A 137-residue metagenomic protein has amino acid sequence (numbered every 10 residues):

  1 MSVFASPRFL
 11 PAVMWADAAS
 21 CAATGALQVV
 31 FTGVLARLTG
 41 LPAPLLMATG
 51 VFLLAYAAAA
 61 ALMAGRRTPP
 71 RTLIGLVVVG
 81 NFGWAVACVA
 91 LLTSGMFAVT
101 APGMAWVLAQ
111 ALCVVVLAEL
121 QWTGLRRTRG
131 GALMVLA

Functional and structural regions predicted by a protein language model:
M1-A5, R126-A137: Short, charged juxtamembrane terminal tails flanking transmembrane helices
M1-S20: Cytosolic juxtamembrane helix and N-cap/initiation of the first transmembrane helix
A16-V29, A43-G65, L76-V89, L112-V116: Core segments of alpha-helical transmembrane spans in multipass integral membrane proteins
L35-G40, A60-T72, T93-M96: Juxtamembrane helix-break-helix junctions at the cytosolic face of small multi-pass alpha-helical membrane proteins
T39-A48, T72-V77, V99-Q110: Non-cytosolic membrane-interface motifs at loop->transmembrane helix junctions
T68, V86-W106, G124: Membrane-helix boundary connector in multi-pass membrane proteins
L112-G131: Membrane-water interface at the C-terminal end of transmembrane alpha helices
